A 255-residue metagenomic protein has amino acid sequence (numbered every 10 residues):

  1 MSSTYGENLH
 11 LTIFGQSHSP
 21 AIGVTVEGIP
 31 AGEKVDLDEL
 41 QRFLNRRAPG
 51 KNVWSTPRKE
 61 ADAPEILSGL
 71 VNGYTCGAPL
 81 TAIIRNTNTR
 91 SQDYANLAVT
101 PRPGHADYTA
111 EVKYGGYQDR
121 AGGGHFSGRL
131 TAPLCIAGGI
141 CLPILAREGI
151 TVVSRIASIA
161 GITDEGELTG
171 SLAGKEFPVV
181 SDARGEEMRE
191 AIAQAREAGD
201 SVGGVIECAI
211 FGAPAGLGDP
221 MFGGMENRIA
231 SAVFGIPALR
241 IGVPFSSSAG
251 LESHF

Functional and structural regions predicted by a protein language model:
M1, R102-Y117, V202: Acidic-glycine-rich active-site phosphate/pyrophosphate-binding loop
M1-R58: N-terminal, positively charged regions that mediate nucleic acid binding
H10-G15, I22-G28, L80-A82, A110 (+2 more regions): Short beta-strand elements
F14, P20, C135, G199-F255: Glycine-rich anion/phosphate-binding loop at the beta-strand->alpha-helix junction
G32-L37, S91-D93, L217-G218: Short, conserved charged micro-motifs
L44-P103, D107-T109: Glycine-rich, N-terminal phosphate-binding loop and its surrounding beta-alpha-beta segment
K113-M221: Glycine-rich, mobile lid/loop segments that gate access to catalytic sites or pores
